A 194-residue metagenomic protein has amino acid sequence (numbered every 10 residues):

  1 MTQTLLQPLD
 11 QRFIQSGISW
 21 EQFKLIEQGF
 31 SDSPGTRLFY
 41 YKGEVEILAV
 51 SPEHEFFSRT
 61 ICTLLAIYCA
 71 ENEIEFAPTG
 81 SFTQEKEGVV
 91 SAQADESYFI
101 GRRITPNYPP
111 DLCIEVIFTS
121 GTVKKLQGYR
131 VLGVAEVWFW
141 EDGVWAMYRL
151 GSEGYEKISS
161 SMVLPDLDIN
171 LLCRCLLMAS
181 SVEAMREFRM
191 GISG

Functional and structural regions predicted by a protein language model:
M1-G194: Gly/Pro/Ser/Thr-rich low-complexity, intrinsically disordered segments predominantly at protein N-termini
